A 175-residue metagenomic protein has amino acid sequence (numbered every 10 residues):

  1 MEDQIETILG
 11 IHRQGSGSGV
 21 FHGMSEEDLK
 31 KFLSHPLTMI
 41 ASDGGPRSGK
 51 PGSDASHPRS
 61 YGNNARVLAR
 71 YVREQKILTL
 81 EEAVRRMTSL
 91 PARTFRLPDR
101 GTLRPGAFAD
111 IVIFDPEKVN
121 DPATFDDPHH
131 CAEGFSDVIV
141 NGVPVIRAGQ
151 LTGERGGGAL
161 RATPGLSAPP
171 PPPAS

Functional and structural regions predicted by a protein language model:
M1-Q14, E27-K118: His/Asp/Glu-enriched, well-ordered alpha-helical/loop segment that forms or immediately abuts the divalent-metal
Q14-G15, G157: Compositionally biased, low-complexity linear motifs
G19: The substrate-binding groove and active-site-proximal loops of carbohydrate-active enzymes, especially glycoside
K30-L37, S42-G45, I113-G156: C-terminal cap of metal-dependent C-N hydrolases
P58-G62, H130-G134, G157-A159, G165-S167: Short, low-complexity, polar/charged sequence segments that are solvent-exposed and flexible
V67-R70, I139-V143, G165-A168, P172-A174: Short, surface-exposed, polar/charged, turn-prone segments marking secondary-structure boundaries
A148-S175: Intein/HINT protein-splicing elements and their conserved insertion hotspots or analogous self-processing inserts
